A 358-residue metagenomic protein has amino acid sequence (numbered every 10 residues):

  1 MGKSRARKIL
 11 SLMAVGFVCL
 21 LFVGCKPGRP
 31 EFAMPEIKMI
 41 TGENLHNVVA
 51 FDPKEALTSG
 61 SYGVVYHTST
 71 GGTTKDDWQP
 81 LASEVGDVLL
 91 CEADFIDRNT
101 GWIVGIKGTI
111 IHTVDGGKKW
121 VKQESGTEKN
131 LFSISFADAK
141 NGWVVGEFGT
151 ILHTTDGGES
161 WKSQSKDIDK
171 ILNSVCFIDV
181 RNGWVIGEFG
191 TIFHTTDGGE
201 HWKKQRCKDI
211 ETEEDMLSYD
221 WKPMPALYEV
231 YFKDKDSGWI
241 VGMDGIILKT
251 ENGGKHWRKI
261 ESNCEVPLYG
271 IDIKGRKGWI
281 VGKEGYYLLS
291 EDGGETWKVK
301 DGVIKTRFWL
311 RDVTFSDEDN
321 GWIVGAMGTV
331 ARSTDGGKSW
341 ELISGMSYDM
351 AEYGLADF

Functional and structural regions predicted by a protein language model:
G2-M13: Bacterial N-terminal signal peptides that target proteins for export
G2-S4, V23-K26: Intrinsically disordered, low-complexity regions enriched in serine, threonine, proline and polar/charged residues
M13-L21: Bacterial N-terminal signal peptides
C25-F358: Residue-level hotspots at or immediately adjacent to binding/recognition sites across diverse folds
